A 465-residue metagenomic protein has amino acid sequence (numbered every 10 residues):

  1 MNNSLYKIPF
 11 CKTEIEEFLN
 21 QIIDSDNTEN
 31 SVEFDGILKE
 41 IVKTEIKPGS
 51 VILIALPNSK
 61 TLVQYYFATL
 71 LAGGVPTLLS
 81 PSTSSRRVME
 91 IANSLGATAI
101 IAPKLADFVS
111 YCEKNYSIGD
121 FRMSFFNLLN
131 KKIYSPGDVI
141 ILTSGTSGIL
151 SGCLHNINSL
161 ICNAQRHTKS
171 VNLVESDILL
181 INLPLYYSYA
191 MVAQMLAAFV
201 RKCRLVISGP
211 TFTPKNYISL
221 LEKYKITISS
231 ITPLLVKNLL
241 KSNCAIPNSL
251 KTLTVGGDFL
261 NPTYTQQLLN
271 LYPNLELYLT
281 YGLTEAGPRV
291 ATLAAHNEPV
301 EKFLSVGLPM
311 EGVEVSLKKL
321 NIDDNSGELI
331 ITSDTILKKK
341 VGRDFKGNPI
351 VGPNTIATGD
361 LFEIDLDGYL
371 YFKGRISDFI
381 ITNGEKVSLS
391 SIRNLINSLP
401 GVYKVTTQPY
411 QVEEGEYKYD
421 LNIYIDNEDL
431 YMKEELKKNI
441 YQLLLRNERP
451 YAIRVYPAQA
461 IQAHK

Functional and structural regions predicted by a protein language model:
N2-T13, E17, S124-L142, G148-I149 (+1 more regions): Conserved pre-ATP/AMP-binding loop-to-beta segment of ANL
I8, L56-P57, T77-A92, K104-A106 (+2 more regions): ATP-dependent adenylate-forming carboxylate-activation enzymes
E29, K39-T83, P184, K386: Conserved AMP-binding/adenylate-forming
D138-Q165: Conserved AMP-binding A3 loop
I161-I178, S188-T227: Conserved AMP-binding/adenylation subdomain of ANL enzymes
I228-S230, L240-V300, E314: Gly/Ser/Thr-rich phosphate-binding loop
L308-G312, L320-N354, E385-V387: Conserved ATP/PPi-binding loop(s) of AMP-dependent carboxylate-activating enzymes
S333, G359-I461: AMP-binding/adenylate-forming catalytic core of the ANL superfamily
